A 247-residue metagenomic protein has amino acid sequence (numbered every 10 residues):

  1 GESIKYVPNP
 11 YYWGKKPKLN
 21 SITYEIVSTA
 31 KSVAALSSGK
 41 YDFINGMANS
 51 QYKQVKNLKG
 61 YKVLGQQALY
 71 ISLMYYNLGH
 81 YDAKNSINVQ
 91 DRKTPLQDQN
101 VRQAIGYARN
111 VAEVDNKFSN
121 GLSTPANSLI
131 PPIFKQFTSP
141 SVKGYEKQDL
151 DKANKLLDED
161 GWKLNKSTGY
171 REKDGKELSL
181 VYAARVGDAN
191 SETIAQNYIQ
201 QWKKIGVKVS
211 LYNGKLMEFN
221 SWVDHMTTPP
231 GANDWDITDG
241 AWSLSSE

Functional and structural regions predicted by a protein language model:
G1-F118, F134-G169, D174-E247: Extracytoplasmic/periplasmic ligand-capture domains
G121-S123: Extracytoplasmic ligand-binding site segments that recognize negatively charged/polar headgroups
